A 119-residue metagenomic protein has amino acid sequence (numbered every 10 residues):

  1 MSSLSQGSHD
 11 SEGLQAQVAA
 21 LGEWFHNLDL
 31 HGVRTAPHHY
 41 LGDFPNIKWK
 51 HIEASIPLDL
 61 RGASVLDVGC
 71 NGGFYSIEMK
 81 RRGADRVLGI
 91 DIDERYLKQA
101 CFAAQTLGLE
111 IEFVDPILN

Functional and structural regions predicted by a protein language model:
M1-N119: Conserved N-terminal segment of class I S-adenosyl-L-methionine
